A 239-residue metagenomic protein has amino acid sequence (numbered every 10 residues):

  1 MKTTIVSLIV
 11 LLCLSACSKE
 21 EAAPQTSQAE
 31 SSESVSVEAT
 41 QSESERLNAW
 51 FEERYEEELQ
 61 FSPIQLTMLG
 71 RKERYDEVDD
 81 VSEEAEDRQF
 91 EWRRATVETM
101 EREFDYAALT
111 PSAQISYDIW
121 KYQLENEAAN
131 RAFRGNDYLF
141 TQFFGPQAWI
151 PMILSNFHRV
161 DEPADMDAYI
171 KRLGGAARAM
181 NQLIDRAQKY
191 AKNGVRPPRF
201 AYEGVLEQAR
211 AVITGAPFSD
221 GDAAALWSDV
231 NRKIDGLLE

Functional and structural regions predicted by a protein language model:
K2-L8: Sec-dependent signal peptide recognition, specifically the positively charged N-region followed immediately by
I9-L11, T26: Enrichment for repetitive, rod-forming helical segments
C13-A16: C-terminal motif of bacterial Sec signal peptides marking the signal peptidase cleavage site
S18-E239: N-terminal maturation segment of proteins
